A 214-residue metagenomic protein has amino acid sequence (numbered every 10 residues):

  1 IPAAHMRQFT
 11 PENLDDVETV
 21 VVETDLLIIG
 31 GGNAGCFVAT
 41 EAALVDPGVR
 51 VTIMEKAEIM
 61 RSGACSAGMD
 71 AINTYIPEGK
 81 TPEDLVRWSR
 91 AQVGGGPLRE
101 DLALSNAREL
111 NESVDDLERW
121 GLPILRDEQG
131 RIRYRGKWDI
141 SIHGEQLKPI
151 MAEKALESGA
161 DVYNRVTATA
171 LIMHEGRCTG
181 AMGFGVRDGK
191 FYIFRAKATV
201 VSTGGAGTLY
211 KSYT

Functional and structural regions predicted by a protein language model:
I1-R7, E18, V49-R50, K56-G185 (+3 more regions): Conserved N-terminal/central alpha/beta ligand/cofactor-binding core
P2-G31: N-terminal/domain-start segments enriched in small and hydrophobic, helix-friendly residues, covering either
V20-T24, R187-A198: Core beta-strand elements of the Rossmann-like FAD/NAD(P) dinucleotide-binding domain in flavoenzyme oxidoreductases
D25-I53: N-terminal Rossmann-like FAD-binding beta1-loop-alpha1 element of flavoenzymes
G30, A196-A198, S202-T203: Short, well-ordered coil/turn residues at beta-beta hairpins and beta-strand->alpha-helix junctions within
G35-V38, T203, T208-K211: Short glycine/serine/threonine-rich phosphate/pyrophosphate-binding segments that cradle anionic phosphate groups
F37, E41, A64, T199: Hydrophobic/aromatic ligand-binding patch that stacks against planar heteroaromatic rings of cofactors or nucleotides
K137, Y213-T214: Short glycine-enriched, charge-decorated loop/helix-capping segments at active-site entrances that position
